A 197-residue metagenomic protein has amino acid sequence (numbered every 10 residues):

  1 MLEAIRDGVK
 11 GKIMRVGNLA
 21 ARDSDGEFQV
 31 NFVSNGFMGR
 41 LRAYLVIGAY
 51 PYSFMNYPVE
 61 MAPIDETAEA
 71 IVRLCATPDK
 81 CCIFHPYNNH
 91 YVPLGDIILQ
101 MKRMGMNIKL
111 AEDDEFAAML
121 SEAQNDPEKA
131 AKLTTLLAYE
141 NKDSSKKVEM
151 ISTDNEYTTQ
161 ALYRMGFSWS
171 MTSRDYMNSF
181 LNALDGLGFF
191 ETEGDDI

Functional and structural regions predicted by a protein language model:
M1-G17: Active-site Tyr-X1-5-Lys
I13-R15, A20, F84-N88: Short beta-strand segments
L19-S24, H90-L94: Flexible loop/turn segments at secondary-structure boundaries
R22-V33, Y52-I64: Glycine-rich "substrate-gating" loop/helix at the edge of Rossmann-like oxidoreductase active sites
E27-G36, L99-G105: Short secondary-structure boundary/capping segments
M38-Y52, P58-R103: Alpha-helical substrate-binding/gating segment
Y50-F54, A117-S168: A hydrophobic C-terminal alpha-helical subdomain
S152-I197: Amphipathic terminal alpha-helices
